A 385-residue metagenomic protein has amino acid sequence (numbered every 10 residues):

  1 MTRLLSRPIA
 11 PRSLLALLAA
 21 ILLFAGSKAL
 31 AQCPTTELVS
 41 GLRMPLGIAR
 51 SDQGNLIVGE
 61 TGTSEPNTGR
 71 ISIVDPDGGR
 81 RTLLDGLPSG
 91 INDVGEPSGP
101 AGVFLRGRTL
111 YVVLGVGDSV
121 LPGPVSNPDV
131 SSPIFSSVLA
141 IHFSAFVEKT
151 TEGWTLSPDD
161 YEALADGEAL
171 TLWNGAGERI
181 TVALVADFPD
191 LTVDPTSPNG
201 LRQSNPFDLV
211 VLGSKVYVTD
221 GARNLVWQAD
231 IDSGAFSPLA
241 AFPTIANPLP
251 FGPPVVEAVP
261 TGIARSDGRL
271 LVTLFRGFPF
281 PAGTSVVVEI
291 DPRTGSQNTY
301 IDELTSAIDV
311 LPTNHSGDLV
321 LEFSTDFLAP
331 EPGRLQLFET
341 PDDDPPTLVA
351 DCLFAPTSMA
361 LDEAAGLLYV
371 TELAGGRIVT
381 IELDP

Functional and structural regions predicted by a protein language model:
S13-A25: Bacterial N-terminal signal peptides
S27-A31: Sec/Tat signal peptide C-region and signal peptidase I cleavage site
T36-V39, G79-L87, E148-P189, S237-T244 (+2 more regions): Beta-propeller fold detector
G41, I57-E65, V112-V120, V218-A222 (+3 more regions): Conserved beta-strand positions in repeat-built beta-propeller and related beta-rich domains
G41-Q53, T68, S89-T109, G167 (+9 more regions): Beta-rich, blade/repeat-based domains predominating in secreted/periplasmic proteins but also intracellular
S64-S72, V120, V138, N224-W227 (+5 more regions): Structural signal for beta-propeller blades
I71-P76, P128-F146, S285-R293, R334-T340: Beta-propeller blade signature
I141-E152, I231-D232, T340, E382-P385: Short loop/turn segments immediately following beta-strands, especially the blade-tip and inter-blade linker loops
